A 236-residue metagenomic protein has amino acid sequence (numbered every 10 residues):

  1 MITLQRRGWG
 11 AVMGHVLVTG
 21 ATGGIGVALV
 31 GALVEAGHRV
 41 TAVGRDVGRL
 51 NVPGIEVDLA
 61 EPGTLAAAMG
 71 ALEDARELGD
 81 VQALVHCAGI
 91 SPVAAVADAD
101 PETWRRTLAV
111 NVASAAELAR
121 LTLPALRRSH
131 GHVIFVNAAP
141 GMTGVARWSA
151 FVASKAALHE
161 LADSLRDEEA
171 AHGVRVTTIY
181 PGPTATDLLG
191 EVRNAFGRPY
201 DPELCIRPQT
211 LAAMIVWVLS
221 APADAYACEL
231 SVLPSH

Functional and structural regions predicted by a protein language model:
T22, V30: N-terminal Rossmann NAD(P)H-binding glycine-rich loop of SDR-like oxidoreductase domains
C87-P92: Conserved NAD(P)H cofactor-binding loop of Rossmann-fold oxidoreductase domains
A95-V96, T103-R105: Substrate-binding pocket helix/loop in short-chain dehydrogenase/reductase
A119, F151-S154: Active-site helix of classical SDR
A138: Residue(s) in the substrate-gating loop at a strand-loop-helix junction that position the organic substrate next
T143, S164-V174: Active-site-adjacent segment of SDR/Rossmann-fold oxidoreductases
V174, T178, R198-H236: C-terminal helical subdomain
